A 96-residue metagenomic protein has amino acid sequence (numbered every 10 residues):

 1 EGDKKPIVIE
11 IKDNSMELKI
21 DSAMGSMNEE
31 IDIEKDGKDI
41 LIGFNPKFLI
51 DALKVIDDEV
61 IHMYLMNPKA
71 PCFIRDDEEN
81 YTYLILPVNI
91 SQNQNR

Functional and structural regions predicted by a protein language model:
E1-R96: DNA polymerase processivity clamps
